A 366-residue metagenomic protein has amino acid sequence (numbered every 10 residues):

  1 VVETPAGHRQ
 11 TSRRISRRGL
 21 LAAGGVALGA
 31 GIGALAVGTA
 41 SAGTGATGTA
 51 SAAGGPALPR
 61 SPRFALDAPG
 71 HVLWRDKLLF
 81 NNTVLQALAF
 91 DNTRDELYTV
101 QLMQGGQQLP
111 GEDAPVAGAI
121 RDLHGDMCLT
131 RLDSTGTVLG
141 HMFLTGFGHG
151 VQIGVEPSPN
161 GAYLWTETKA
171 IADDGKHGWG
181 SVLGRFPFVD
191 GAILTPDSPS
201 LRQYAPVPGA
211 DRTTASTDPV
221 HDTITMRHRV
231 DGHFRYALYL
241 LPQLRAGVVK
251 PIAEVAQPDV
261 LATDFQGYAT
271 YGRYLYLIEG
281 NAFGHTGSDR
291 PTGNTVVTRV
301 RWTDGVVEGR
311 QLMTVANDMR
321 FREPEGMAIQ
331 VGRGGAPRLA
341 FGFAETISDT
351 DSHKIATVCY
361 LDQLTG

Functional and structural regions predicted by a protein language model:
V1-I15, V26-G33: N-terminal secretory signal peptides
S16-L21: N-terminal export leaders
L58-D67, Y98-F143: Beta-propeller domains
K77-E112: Beta-strand-rich domains and repeat architectures in extracellular enzymes and scaffolds, especially beta-propellers
N82-T93, Q152-N160, G209-H221, G267-Y271 (+1 more regions): Structural signature of eukaryotic scaffold interfaces centered on beta-propeller domains
V100-D122, K169-W179, G280-N294, E345-A356: Short, conserved, GDST-rich strand-edge loop motifs in beta-rich repeat architectures
A117-S134, G178-D190, A237-P242, P291-G305 (+1 more regions): Beta-propeller blade signature
V260-W302: Loop/turn-rich, solvent-exposed surfaces of beta-rich toroidal or solenoidal domains
